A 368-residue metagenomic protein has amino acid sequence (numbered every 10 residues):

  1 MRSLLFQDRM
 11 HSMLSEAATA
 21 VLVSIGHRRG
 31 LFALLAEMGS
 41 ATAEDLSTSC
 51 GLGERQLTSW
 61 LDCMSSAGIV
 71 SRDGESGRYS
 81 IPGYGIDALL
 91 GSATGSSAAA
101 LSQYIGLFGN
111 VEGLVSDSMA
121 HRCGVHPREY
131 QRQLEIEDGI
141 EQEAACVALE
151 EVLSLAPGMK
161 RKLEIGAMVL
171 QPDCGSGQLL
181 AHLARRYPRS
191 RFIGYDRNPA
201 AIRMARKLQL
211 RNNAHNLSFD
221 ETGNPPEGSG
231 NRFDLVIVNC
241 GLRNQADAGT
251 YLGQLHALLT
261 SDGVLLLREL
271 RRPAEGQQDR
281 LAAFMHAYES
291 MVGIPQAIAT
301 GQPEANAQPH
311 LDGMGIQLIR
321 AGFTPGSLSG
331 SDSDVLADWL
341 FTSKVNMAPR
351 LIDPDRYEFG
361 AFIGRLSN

Functional and structural regions predicted by a protein language model:
M13, A17, I25, C63-A167: Conserved Class I S-adenosyl-L-methionine-dependent methyltransferase catalytic core
N198: Conserved SAM/SAH-binding beta-strand->alpha-helix loop
P225-V236: A short acidic, Gly/Pro-enriched loop at the edge of an enzyme's catalytic core that lines a small-molecule cofactor
D234-A248: A short SAM/SAH-binding and catalytic strip from SAM-dependent methyltransferases
G249-S261: A short glycine-rich, Lys/Arg-flanked "PGG" loop and its adjoining helix->strand segment in the class I
D262-L270: Conserved beta-strand signature within the Rossmann-like core of class I S-adenosyl-L-methionine
L270-A321: C-terminal alpha-helical "lid/dimerization" subdomain adjacent to the S-adenosyl-L-methionine
A321-N368: Core SAM-dependent methyltransferase catalytic element
